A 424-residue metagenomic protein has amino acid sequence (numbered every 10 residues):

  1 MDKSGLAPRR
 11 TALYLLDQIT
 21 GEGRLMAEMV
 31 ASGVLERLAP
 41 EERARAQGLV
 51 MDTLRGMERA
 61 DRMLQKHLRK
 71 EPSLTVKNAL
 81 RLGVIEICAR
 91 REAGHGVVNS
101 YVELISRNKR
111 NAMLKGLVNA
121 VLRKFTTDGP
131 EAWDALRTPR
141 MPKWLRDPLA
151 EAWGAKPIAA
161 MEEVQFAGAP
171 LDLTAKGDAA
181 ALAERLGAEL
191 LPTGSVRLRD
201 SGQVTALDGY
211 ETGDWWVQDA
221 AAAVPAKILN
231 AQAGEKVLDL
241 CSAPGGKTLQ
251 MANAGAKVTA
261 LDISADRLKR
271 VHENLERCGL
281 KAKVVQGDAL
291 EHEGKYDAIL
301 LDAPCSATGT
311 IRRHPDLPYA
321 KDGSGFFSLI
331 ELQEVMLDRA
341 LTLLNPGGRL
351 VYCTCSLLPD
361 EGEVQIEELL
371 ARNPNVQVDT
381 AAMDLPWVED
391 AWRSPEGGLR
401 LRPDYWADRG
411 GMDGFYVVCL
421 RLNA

Functional and structural regions predicted by a protein language model:
M1-A424: S-adenosylmethionine
